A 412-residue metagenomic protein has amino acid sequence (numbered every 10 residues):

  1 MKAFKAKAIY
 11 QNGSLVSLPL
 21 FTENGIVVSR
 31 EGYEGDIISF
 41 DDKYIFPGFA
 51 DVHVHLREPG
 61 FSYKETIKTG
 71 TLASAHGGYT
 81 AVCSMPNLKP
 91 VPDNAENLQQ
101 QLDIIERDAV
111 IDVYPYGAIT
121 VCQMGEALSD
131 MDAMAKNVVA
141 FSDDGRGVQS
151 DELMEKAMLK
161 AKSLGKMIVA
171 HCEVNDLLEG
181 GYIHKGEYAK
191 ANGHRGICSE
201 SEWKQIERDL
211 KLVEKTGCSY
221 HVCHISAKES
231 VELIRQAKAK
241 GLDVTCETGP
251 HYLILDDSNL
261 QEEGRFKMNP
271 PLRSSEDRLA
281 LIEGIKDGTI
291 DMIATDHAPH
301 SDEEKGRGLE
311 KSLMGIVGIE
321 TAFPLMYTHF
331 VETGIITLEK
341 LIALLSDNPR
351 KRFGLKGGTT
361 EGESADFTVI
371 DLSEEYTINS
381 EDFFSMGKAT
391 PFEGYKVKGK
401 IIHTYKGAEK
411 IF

Functional and structural regions predicted by a protein language model:
M1-E34: N-terminal metal-binding scaffold of metallo-dependent hydrolase/deaminase domains
K7, G25, D42, H53 (+14 more regions): Divalent metal-coordination and catalytic microenvironments
G32-I45: Active-site metal-binding motif and surrounding structural segment of the metallo-beta-lactamase
K43-D108: Metal-associated gating/positioning segment near the N- to mid-region
D103-I119: A glycine-rich helix N-cap at a beta->alpha junction
L128-I293: Histidine/acidic residue-rich metal-binding segments in metalloenzymes
A191-S219, K286-D287, D291-I293, A298-L372: His/Asp/Glu-enriched, well-ordered alpha-helical/loop segment that forms or immediately abuts the divalent-metal
G308-K311, E332, E361-F412: C-terminal cap of metal-dependent C-N hydrolases
